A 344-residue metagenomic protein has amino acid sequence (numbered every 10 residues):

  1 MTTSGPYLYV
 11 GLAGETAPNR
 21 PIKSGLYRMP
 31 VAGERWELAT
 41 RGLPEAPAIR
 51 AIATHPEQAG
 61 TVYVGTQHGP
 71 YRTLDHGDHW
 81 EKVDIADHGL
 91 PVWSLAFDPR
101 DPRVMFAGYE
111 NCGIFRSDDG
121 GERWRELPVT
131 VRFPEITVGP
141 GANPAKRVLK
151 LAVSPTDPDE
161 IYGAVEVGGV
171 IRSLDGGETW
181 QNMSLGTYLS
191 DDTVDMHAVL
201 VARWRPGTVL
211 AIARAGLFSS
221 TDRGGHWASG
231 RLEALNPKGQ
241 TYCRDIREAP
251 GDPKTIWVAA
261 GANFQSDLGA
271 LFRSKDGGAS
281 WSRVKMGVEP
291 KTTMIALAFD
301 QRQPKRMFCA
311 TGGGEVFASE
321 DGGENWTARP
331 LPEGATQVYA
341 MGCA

Functional and structural regions predicted by a protein language model:
M1-A344: Extracellular glycan-interacting surfaces
